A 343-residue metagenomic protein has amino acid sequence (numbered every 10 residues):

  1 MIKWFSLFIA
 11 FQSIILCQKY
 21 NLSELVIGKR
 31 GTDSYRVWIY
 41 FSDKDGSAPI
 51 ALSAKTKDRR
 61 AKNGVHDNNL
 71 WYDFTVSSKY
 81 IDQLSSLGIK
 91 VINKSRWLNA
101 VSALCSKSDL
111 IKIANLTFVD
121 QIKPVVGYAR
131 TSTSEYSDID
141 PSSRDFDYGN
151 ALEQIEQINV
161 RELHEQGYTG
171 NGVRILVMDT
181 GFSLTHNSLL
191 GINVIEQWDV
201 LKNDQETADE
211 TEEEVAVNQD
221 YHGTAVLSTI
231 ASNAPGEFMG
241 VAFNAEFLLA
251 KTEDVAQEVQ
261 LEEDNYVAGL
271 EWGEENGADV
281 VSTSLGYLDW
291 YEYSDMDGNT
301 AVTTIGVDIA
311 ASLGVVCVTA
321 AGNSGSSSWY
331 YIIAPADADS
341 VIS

Functional and structural regions predicted by a protein language model:
M1-L22, Q257: Bacterial Sec-dependent N-terminal signal peptides
Q18, G31-T32, Q121, A151 (+4 more regions): Subtilisin-like serine protease catalytic core
K19-S137: Inhibitory N-terminal propeptides of secreted protease zymogens
K44-G46, L98-N99, S108-L110, Y128-R130 (+7 more regions): Solvent-exposed loop/turn segments at secondary-structure junctions within structured extracellular/periplasmic domains
I50-L52, S132-S137, T185-G191, V259-Q260 (+2 more regions): Short, solvent-exposed loop/turn and secondary-structure capping segments
G64, N115-R174, N187-L190: Protease zymogen maturation seam
S77, I81, K107-L110, V119 (+9 more regions): Extracytoplasmic/secreted envelope proteins and their assembly/folding machinery, especially bacterial periplasmic
Y266, L270, E275-S343: Catalytic-core segments of hydrolase enzymes
